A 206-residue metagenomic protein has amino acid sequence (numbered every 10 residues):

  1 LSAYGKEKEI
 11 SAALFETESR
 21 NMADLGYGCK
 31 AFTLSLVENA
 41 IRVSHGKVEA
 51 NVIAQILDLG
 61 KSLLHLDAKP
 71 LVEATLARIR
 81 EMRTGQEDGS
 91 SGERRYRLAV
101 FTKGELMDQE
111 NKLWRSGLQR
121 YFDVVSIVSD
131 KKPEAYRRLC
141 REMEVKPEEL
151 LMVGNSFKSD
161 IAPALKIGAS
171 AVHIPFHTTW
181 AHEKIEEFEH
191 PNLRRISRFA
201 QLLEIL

Functional and structural regions predicted by a protein language model:
L1-G5: Basic, amphipathic juxtamembrane/active-site segments that coordinate anionic phosphate or diphosphate groups
K8, A12-L63, A77, E81: A metal-dependent, Asp-based hydrolase signature
G60-L64, E93-R95, E105-D108: Conserved acidic, metal-coordinating active-site core of Asp-based, Mg2+-dependent phosphoryl-transfer enzymes
K61-L66, S126-S129: Short acidic-aromatic active-site loops that bind/stabilize oxyanions
E73, A77-R80, T84, E105-L206: Asp-based, Mg2+/Mn2+-dependent phosphohydrolase catalytic module
M82-R95: Intrinsically disordered, low-complexity terminal tails and inter-domain linkers enriched for S/T/G/P/D/E
R95-A99, P147-E148: Short beta-strand/loop segments at the ligand-binding rim of alpha/beta enzyme cores
T102: Conserved phosphate-coupling serine/threonine residues in phosphotransfer and NTP-handling enzymes
